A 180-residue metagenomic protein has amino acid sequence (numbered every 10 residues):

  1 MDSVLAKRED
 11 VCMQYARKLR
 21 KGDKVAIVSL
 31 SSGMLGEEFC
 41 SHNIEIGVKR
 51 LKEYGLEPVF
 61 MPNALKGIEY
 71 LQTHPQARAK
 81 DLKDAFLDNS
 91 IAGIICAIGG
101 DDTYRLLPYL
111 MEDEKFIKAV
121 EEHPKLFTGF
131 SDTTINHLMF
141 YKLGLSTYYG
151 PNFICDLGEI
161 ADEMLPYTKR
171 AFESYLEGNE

Functional and structural regions predicted by a protein language model:
D10-S90: ATP/NTP phosphate-donor binding region
S32-L35, I98-T103, T128-I135: Gly/Ser/Thr-rich loops at beta-strand to alpha-helix junctions that form or flank small-molecule/cofactor-binding
F86-E112: Long, hydrophobic/aromatic-enriched structural stretches that serve as scaffold segments
D102-R105, T134-M139, C155-E159: Short, well-ordered, mixed-charge alpha-helical segments that flank or form enzyme active sites
L110-M139, S146-F153: Short, acidic/small-residue loops that bind anionic groups at enzyme active sites
Y148-E180: Conserved anion/nucleotide-ligand pocket segment
